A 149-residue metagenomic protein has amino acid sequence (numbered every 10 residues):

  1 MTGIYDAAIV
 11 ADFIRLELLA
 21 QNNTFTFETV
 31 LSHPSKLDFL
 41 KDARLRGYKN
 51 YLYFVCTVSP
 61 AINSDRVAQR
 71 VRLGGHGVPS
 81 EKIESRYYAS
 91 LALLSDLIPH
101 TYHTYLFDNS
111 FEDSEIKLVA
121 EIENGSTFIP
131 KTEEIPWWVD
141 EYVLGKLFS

Functional and structural regions predicted by a protein language model:
M1-N50, E81: Conserved nucleotide-sensing/catalytic segment adjacent to the nucleotide-binding pocket in NTP-handling enzymes
A7, Y48-K49, L73-H76, S126-P130 (+1 more regions): Short, surface-exposed linear patches
T26, L52, T104-D108: A structural signal for short, well-ordered beta-strand segments and their strand-loop junctions that often border
E28-V30, R66-V71, L91-H100, L144-S149: Noncatalytic linker/hinge segments flanking ATPase motor cores
S32, C56-I62, F111-D113: Conserved nucleotide-binding/hydrolysis micro-motifs of P-loop NTPases
L40-A43, R66-Q69, A120-E121: Short, glycine/charged-enriched secondary-structure capping and boundary segments
R46-D96: A glycine- and Lys/Arg-enriched "phosphate-lid" helix/loop adjacent to the NTP-binding pocket of small-molecule kinases
D96-S149: NTP-dependent small-molecule kinase module
